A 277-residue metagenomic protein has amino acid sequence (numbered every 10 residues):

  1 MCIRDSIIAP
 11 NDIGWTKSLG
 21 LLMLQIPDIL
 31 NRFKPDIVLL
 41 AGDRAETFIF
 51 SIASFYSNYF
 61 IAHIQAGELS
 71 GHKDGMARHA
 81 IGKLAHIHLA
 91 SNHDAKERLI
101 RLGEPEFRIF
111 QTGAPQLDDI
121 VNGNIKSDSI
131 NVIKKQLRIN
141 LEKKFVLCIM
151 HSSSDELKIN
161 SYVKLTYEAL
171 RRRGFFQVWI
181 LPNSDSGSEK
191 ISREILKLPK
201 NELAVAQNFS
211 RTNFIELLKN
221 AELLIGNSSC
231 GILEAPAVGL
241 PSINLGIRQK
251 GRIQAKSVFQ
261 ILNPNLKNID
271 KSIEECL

Functional and structural regions predicted by a protein language model:
M1-I3: Short, small-residue-biased leader/transition segments that mark boundaries at the very start of proteins
I7-E106: Active-site and donor-binding regions of nucleotide-sugar-utilizing enzymes
A9-P10, A85-I159: A nucleotide-sugar donor-handling region in carbohydrate enzymes
I13, D128-N220: Donor-nucleotide binding loops and adjacent catalytic segments primarily of GT-B fold Leloir glycosyltransferases
L39-A41, F48, H88, R211-I253: A donor-sugar binding/catalytic signature common to diverse glycosyltransferases and related nucleotide-sugar
M76, N213-F214, N268: Short acidic active-site motifs
A90, F110-T112, A204-N208, F259-P264: Short acidic-hydrophobic, aromatic-tinged amphipathic segments that line or gate anion-handling sites
Q249-E274: Change "using UDP/GDP/dTDP sugars" to "using nucleotide sugars
